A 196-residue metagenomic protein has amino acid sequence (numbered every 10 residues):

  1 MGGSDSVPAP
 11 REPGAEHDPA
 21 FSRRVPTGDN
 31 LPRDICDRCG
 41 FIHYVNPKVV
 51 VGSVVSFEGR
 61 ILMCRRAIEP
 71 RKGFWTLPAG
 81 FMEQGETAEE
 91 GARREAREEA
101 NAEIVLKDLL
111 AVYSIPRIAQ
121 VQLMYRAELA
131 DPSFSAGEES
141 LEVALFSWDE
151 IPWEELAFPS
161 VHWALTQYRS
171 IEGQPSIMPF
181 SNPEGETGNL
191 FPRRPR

Functional and structural regions predicted by a protein language model:
M1-R71, F81-E98, A102-S133, Q174-R196: N-terminal leader/linker segments that precede catalytic domains of diphosphate-processing enzymes
T76-A79: Glycine-rich active-site/cofactor-binding loop and its immediate structural neighborhood
A136-Q167: NUDIX/MutT-family hydrolases
Y168-G173: A short N-terminal helical cap/helix-turn-helix that marks the beginning of AMP-binding/adenylate-forming
